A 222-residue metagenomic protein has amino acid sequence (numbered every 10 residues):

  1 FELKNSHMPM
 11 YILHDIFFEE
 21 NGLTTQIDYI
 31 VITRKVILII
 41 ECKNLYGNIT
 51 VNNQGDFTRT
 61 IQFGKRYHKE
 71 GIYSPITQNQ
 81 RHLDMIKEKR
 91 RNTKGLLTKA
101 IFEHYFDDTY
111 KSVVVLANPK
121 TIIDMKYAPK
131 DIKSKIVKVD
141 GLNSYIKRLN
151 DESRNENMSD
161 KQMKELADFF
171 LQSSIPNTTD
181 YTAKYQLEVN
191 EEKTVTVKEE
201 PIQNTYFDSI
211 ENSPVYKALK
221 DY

Functional and structural regions predicted by a protein language model:
F1-T25, V36, Q62-K220: Surface-exposed interaction regions that form or flank ligand-binding interfaces
D28: Phosphate-centric recognition/catalysis
V31-F57: Active-site beta-strand-loop-beta-strand hairpin of nuclease catalytic cores that positions key catalytic residues
